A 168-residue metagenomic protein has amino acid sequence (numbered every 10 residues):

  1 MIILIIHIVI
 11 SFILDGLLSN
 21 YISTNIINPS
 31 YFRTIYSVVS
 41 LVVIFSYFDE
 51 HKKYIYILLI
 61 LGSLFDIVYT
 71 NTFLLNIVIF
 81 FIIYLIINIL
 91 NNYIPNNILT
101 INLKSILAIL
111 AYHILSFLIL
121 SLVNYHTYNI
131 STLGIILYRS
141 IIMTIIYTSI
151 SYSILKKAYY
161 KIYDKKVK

Functional and structural regions predicted by a protein language model:
M1-K168: Terminal, non-globular segments
